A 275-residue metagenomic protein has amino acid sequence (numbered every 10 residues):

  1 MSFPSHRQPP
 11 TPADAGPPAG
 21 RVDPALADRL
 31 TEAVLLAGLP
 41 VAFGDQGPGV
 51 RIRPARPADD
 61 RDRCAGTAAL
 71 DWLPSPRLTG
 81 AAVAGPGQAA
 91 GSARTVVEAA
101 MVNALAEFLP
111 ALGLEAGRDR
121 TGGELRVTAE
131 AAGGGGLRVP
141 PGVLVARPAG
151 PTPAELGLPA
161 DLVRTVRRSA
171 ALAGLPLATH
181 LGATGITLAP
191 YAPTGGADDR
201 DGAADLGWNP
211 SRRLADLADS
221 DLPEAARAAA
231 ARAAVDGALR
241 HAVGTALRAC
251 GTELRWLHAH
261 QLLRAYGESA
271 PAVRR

Functional and structural regions predicted by a protein language model:
M1, P271-R275: Short intrinsically disordered terminal tails
M1-D71, G91-T95, V139-G207: N-terminal leader/targeting segments
D60-A100, G195-A234: Intrinsically disordered, low-complexity regulatory segments enriched in Ser/Thr/Pro and charged residues
P74, A131, A192, P210 (+1 more regions): A broadly conserved detector of short glycine/acidic/proline-rich loop/turn motifs that flank catalytic sites and bind
V83-G85, A89, E115, R120 (+5 more regions): Intrinsically disordered, low-complexity segments enriched in small/polar residues
A90, V96-G134, A234-P271: Short, compact, well-ordered microdomains
A154, A160-R164, E224-R227, G237 (+2 more regions): Polar/charged alpha-helical tracts
